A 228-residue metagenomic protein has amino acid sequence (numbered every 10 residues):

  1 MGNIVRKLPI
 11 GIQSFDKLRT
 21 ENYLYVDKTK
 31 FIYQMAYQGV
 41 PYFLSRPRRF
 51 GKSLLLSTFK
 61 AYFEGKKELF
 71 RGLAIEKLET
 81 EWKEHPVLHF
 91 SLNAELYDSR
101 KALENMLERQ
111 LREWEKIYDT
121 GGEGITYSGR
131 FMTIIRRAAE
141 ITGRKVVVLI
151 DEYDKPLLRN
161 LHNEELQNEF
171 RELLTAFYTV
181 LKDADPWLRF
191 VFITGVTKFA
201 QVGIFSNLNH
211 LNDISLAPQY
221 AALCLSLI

Functional and structural regions predicted by a protein language model:
M1-I228: Phosphate-binding site recognition
